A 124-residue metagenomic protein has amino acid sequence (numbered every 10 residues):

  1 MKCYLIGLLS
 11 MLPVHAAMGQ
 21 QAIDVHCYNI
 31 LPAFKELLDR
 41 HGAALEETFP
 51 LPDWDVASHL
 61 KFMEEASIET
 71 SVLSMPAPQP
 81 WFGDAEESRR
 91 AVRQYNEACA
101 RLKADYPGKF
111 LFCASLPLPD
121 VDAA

Functional and structural regions predicted by a protein language model:
M1-G7: Sec-dependent signal peptide recognition, specifically the positively charged N-region followed immediately by
K2, V14-A16: Non-transmembrane, solvent-exposed regions of membrane trafficking/translocation machinery
G7, A16-A124: Helix-coil boundary/capping segments in enzymes
